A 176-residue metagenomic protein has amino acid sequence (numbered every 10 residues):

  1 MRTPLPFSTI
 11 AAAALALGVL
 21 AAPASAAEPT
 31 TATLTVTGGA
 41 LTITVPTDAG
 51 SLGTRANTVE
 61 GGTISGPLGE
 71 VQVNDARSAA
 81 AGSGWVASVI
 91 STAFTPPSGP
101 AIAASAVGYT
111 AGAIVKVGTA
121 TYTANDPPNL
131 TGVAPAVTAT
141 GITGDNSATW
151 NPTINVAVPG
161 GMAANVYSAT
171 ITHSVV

Functional and structural regions predicted by a protein language model:
M1-A26: Secretory targeting and sorting signals
S25-V117, G132-V176: N-terminal small/polar-rich segments of proteins
Y122-P127: Intrinsic disorder and flexible/low-complexity segments
